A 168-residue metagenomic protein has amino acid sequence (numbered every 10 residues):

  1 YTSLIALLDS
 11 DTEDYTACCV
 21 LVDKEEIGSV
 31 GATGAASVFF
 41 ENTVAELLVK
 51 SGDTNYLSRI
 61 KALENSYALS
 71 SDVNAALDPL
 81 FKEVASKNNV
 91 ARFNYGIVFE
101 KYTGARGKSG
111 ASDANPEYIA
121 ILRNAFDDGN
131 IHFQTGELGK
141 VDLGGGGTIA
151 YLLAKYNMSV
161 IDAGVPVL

Functional and structural regions predicted by a protein language model:
Y1-T2, D14, A35-T43, K61 (+2 more regions): Conserved active-site and cofactor/substrate-binding residues in soluble primary-metabolism enzymes
Y1-V30, A36, N42: Alpha-helical metal-binding/catalytic segments enriched in His/Glu/Asp
L8-T12, A45, V49-D53, R123-H132 (+1 more regions): Generic secondary-structure signature for well-ordered alpha-helical cores
E13-C19, D53-N65, F126-K140: Flexible, glycine/charged-enriched surface loops at secondary-structure junctions
C19, S66-S70, V160-D162: Short glycine-aspartate micro-motif
G34-V38, E83-S86: Short secondary-structure boundary/capping segments
S37-L69: A glycine-rich helix N-cap at a beta->alpha junction
N74-F81, A85-V167: Active-site-adjacent substrate-binding region of metalloamidase/peptidase-like peptide-processing proteins
